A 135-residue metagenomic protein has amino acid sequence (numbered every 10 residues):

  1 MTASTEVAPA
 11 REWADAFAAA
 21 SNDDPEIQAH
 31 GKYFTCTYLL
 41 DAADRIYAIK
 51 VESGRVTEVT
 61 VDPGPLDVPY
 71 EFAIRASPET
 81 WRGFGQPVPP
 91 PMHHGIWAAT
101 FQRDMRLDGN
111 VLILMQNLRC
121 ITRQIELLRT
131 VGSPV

Functional and structural regions predicted by a protein language model:
M1-V135: Feature captures hydrophobic
